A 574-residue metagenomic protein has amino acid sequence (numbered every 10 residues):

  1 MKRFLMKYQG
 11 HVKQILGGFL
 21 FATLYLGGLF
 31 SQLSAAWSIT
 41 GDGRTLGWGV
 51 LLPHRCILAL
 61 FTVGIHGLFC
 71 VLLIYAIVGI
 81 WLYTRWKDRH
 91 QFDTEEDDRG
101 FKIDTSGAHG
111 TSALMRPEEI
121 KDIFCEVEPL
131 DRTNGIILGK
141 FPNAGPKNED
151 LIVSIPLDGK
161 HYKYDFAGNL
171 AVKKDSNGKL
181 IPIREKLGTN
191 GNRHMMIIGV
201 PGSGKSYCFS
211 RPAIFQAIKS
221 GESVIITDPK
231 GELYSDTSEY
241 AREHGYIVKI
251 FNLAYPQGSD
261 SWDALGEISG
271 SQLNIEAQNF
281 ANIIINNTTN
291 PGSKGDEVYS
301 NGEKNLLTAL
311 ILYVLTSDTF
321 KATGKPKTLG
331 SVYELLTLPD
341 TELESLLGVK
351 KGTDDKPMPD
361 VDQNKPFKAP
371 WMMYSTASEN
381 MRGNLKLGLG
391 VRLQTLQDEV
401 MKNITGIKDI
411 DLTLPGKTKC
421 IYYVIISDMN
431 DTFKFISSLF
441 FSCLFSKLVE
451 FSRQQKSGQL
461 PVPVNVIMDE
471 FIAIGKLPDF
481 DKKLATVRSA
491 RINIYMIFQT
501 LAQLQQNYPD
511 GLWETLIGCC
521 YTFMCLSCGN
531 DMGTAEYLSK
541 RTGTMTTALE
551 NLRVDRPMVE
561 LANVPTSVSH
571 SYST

Functional and structural regions predicted by a protein language model:
M1-S203, Y207-A213, S220: Basic- and hydrophobic-enriched, low-structure N-terminal and domain-boundary segments that flank ATP-binding catalytic
W37-G43, I436-S438, F480-D481, L538-S539: Composition- and surface-driven signal marking solvent-exposed, interaction-prone regions in large proteins
C56, C70, C125, C208 (+4 more regions): Generic recognition of cysteine residues
K160-Y162, N169-K179, K186-I492, N507-Y508: P-loop NTPase motor domains
P229, Q499-Q503: Conserved H-loop
N252, F498, S527: Short beta->alpha connector loops at strand-helix junctions that form conserved, small/polar/Pro-enriched
K294, V298-N305, A309-L312, K419 (+2 more regions): P-loop NTPase motor core of the ASCE superfamily
